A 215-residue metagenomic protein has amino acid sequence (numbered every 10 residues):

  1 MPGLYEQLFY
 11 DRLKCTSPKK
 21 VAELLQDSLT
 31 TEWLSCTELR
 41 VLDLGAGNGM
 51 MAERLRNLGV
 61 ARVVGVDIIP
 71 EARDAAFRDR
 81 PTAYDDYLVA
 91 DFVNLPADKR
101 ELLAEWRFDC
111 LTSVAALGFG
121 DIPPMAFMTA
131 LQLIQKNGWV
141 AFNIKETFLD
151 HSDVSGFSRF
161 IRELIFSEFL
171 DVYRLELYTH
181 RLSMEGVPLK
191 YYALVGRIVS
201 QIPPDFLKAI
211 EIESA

Functional and structural regions predicted by a protein language model:
M1-A22: Class I SAM-dependent transferase core
C15-T37: Conserved alpha-helix/loop element of class I SAM-dependent methyltransferases that forms part of the SAM/SAH-binding
L42, N48-K99: Class I SAM-dependent methyltransferase SAM/SAH-binding core
D98-L111: A short acidic, Gly/Pro-enriched loop at the edge of an enzyme's catalytic core that lines a small-molecule cofactor
F108-P123: A short SAM/SAH-binding and catalytic strip from SAM-dependent methyltransferases
M125-K136: A short glycine-rich, Lys/Arg-flanked "PGG" loop and its adjoining helix->strand segment in the class I
N137-K145: Conserved beta-strand signature within the Rossmann-like core of class I S-adenosyl-L-methionine
F166-A215: Class I S-adenosyl-L-methionine
